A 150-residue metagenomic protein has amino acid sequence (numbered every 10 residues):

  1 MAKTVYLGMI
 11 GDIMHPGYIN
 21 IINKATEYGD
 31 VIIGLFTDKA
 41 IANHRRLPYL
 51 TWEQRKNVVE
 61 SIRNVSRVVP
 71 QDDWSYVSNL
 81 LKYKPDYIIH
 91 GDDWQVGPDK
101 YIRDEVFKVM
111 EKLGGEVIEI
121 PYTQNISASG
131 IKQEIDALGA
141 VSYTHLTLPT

Functional and structural regions predicted by a protein language model:
A2-L35: N-terminal catalytic cores of NTP/NDP-binding nucleotidyl/phosphoryl-transfer enzymes
D12-H15, D86, D93, T147: Acidic active-site catalytic centers that drive phospho-/nucleotidyl reactions and related ester hydrolyses
P16-I19, A42, V96, P149: A generic signature of intrinsically disordered, low-complexity regions enriched in glycine/proline and charged/polar
D30-Y83, I88-D92, V96-S142: Internal alpha/beta domain cores that form substrate/cofactor-binding pockets in large enzymes and binding proteins
T144-T150: Conserved small/polar residues in nucleotide/adenosyl-binding loops
